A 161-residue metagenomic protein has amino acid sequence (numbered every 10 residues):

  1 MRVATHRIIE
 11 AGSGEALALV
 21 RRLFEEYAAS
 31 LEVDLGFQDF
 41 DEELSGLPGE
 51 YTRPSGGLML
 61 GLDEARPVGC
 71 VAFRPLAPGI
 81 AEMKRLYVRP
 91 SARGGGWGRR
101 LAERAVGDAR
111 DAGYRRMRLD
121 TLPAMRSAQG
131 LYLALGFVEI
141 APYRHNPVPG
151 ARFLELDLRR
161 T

Functional and structural regions predicted by a protein language model:
R2-R7, R115-R118, L122-L135, E139-T161: C-terminal "cap" of GNAT-fold acetyltransferases
H6-K84, R89-P90, A102-R104, D108 (+2 more regions): Acetyl-CoA-dependent GNAT
R89-G95, P123-A124: Active-site acidic-Proline motif in GNAT/NAT acetyltransferases
G96, G113: Conserved G/P- and acidic residue-centered "switch" motifs that form tight phosphate/ATP-binding loops in soluble
